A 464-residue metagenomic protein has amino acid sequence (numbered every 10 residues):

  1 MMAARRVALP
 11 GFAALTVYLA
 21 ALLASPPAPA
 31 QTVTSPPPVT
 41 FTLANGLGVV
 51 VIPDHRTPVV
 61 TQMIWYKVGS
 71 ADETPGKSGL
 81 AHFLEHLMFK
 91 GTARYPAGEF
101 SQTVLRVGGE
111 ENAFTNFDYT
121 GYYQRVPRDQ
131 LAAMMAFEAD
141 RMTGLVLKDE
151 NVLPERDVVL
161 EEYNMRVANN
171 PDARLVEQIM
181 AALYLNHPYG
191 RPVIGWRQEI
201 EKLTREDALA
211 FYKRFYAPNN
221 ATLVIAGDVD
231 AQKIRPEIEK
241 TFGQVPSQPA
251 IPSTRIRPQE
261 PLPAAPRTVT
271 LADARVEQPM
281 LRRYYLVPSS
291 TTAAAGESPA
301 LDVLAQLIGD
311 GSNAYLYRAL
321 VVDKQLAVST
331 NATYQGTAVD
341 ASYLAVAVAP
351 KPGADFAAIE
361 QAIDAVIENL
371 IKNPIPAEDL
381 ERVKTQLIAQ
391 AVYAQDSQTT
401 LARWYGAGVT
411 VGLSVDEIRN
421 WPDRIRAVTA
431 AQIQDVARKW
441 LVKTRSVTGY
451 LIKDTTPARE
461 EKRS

Functional and structural regions predicted by a protein language model:
M1-A8: N-terminal secretory signal peptides that target proteins for export/translocation
A13-L19: Hydrophobic helical h-region of N-terminal Sec-dependent signal peptides in bacterial secretory/periplasmic proteins
A28-S70, P96-D129, R166-N220, Q244-T291 (+6 more regions): Non-catalytic beta-strand/loop surface segments
G69-K77: Short pre-active-site segment immediately N-terminal to the catalytic Zn-binding motif
S78-T92: Active-site SXXK
A139-L147, T241-P249, D364-I375: A common structural junction motif
